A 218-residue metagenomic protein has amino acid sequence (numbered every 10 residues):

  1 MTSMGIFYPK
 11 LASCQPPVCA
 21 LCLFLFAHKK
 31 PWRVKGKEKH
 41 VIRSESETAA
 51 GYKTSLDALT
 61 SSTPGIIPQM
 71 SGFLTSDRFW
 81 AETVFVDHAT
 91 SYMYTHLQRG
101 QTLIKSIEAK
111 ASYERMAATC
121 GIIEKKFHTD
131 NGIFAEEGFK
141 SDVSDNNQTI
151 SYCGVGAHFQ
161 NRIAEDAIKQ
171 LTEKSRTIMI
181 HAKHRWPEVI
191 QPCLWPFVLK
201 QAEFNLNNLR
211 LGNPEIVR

Functional and structural regions predicted by a protein language model:
M1, A27, P214-I216: Short amphipathic alpha-helical segments with coiled-coil-like heptad repeat character
M1-F7: Short, charged low-complexity linear segments at domain edges
Y8-E173, G212: Retroviral integrase
P17, I180-R218: Charged, gly/pro-enriched flexible loop segments at helix/strand junctions
Q170-A182: A polyampholytic, Gly/Pro-enriched intrinsically disordered region
